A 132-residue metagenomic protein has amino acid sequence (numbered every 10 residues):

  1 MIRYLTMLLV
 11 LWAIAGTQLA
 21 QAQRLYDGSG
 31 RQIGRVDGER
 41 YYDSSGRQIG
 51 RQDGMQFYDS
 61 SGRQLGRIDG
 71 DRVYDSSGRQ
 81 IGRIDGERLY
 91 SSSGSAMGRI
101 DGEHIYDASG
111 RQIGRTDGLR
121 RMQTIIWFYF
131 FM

Functional and structural regions predicted by a protein language model:
I2-E39, D43-Q48, G54-M55, S61-Q64 (+3 more regions): Long terminal segments
